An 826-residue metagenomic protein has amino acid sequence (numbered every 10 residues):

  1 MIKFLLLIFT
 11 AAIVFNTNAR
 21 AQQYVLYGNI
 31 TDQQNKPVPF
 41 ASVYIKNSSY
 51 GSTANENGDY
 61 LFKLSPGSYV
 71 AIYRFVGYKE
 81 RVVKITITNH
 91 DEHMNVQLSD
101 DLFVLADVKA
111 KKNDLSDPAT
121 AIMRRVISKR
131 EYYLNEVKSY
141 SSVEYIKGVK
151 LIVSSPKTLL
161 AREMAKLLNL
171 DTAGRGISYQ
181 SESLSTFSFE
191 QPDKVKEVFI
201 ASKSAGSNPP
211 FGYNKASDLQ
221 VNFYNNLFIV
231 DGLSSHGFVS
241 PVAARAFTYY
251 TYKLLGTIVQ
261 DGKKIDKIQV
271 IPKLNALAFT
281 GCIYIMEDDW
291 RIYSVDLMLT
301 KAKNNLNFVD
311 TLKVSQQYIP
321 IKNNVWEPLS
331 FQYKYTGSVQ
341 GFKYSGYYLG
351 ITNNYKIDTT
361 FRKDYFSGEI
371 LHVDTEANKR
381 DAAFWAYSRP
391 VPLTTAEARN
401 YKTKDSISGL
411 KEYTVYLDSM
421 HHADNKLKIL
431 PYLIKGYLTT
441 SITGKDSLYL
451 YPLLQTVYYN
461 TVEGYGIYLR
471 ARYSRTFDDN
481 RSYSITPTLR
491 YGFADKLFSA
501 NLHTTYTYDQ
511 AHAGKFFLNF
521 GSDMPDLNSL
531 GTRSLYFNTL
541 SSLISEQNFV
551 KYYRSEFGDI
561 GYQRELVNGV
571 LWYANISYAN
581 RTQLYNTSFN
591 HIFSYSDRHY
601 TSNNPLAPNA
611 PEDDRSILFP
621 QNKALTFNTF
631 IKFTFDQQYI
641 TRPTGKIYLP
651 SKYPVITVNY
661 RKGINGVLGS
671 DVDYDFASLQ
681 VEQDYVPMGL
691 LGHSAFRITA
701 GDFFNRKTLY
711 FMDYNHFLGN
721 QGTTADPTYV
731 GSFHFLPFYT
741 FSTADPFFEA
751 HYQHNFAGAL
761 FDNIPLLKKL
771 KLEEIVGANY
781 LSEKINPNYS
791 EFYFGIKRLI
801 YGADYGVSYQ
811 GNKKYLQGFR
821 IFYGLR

Functional and structural regions predicted by a protein language model:
Q22-V38: Structural motif
N35-P39, L61-S68: Short Pro-Gly-centered beta-turn/loop motif in secreted/extracellular proteins
I45-K46, V70-V83: A short, solvent-exposed loop/turn motif at the edges and junctions of modular extracellular/periplasmic domains
S48-D59: Short, acidic Ser/Thr/Gly-rich low-complexity loop/linker segments typical of extracellular and cell-surface proteins
S52-T53, K79-M94: Structured interaction patches on ligand/partner-binding surfaces of diverse proteins
M94-V104, K109-N113: Conserved "repeat-terminator" motif of extracellular CCP/Sushi domains
N113-I265, P272-A278, Q340-F342, G346-Y458 (+4 more regions): Structured extracytoplasmic
L371-Y491, D495-R826: Exposed, low-structure sequence patches enriched in small/polar residues
